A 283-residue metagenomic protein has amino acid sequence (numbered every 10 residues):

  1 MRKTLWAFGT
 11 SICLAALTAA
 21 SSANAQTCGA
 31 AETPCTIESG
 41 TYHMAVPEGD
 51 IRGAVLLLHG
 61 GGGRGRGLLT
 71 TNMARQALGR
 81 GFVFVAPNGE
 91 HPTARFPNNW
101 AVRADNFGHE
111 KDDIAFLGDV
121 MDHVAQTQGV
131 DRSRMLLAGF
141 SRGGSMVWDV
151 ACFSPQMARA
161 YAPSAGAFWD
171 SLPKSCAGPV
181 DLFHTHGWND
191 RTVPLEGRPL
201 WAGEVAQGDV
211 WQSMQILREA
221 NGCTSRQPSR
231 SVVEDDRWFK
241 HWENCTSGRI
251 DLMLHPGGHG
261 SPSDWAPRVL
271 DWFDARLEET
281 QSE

Functional and structural regions predicted by a protein language model:
S22-A54, D105, H109-D113, A138-Q156 (+5 more regions): A domain-start/cap signature at the N-terminus of enzymes
D50-R95, A158, D170-S171, T192-P194: Short substrate-entry loop that stabilizes the transition state in hydrolases
G61, W188-R191, L195-R198, P256-G258: Acidic beta-to-alpha connecting loop that harbors the catalytic carboxylate
G89-D112: Cap/lid segment of the alpha/beta-hydrolase catalytic domain
N106-Q128: Alpha/beta-hydrolase active-site loop
Q126, S133-V180, R191: Primarily recognizes the serine-hydrolase "nucleophile elbow" in alpha/beta-hydrolase and SGNH/GDSL folds
D181-T185, G208, R218-E283: C-terminal catalytic histidine-bearing segment of alpha/beta-hydrolase fold enzymes
